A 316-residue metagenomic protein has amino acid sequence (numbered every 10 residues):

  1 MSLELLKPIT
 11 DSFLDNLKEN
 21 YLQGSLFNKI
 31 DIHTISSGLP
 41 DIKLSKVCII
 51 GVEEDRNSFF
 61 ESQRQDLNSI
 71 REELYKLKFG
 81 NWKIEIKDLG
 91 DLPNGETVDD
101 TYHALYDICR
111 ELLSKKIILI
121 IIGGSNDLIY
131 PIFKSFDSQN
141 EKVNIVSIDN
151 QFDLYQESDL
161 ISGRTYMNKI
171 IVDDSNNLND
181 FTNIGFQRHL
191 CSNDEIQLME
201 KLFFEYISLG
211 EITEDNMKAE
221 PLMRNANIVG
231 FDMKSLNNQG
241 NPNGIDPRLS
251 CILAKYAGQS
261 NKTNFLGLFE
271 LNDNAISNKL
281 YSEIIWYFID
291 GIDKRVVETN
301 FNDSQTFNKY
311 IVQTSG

Functional and structural regions predicted by a protein language model:
L3-I49, E54-L268, N272-G316: Conserved alpha-helical scaffold segments that buttress catalytic/binding sites
